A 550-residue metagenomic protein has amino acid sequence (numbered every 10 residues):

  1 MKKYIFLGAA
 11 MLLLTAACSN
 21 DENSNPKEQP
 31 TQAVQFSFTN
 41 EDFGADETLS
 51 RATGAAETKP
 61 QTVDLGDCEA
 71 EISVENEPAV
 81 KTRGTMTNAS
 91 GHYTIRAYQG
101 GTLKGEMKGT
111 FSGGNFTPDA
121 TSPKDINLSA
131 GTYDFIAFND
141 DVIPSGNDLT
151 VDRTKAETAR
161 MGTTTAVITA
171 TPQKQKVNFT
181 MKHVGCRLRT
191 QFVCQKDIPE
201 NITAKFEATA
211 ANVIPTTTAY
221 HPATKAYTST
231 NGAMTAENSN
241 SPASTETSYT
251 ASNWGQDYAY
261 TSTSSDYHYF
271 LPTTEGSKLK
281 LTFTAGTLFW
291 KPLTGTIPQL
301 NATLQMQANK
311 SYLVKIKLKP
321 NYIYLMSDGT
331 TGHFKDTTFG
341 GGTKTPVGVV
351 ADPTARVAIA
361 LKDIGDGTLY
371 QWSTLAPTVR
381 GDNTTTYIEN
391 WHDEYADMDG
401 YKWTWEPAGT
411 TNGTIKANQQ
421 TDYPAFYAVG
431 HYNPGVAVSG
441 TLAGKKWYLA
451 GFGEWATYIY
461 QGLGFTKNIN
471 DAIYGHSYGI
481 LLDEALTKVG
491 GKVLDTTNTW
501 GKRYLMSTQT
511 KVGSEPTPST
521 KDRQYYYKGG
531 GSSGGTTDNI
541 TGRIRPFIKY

Functional and structural regions predicted by a protein language model:
K2-Y324, T378-E406, N412: Sec-type signal peptide cleavage vicinity
K81-T87, A437-T441, G535-T537: Short consensus segments that form the blades of beta-propeller domains, in both extracellular/periplasmic
L128-S129, K182-H183, V350-P353, S439-A443 (+2 more regions): Extracellular/periplasmic catalytic domains that process cell-envelope and extracellular macromolecules
I136-F138, R189-Q191, A358-A360, K446-Y448 (+2 more regions): Residues within well-ordered beta-strands of beta-sheet-rich folds
M306-G367: GGW-centered surface loops in extracellular recognition modules
T345, V350-Y448, F452-L463: Short aromatic-cysteine micro-motif
A425-K446, F452-K528, K549: An exposed tryptophan-centered "aromatic clamp" motif
L505, S532-Y550: Short, structured beta-strand segments at or near domain termini in extracellular proteins/domains
